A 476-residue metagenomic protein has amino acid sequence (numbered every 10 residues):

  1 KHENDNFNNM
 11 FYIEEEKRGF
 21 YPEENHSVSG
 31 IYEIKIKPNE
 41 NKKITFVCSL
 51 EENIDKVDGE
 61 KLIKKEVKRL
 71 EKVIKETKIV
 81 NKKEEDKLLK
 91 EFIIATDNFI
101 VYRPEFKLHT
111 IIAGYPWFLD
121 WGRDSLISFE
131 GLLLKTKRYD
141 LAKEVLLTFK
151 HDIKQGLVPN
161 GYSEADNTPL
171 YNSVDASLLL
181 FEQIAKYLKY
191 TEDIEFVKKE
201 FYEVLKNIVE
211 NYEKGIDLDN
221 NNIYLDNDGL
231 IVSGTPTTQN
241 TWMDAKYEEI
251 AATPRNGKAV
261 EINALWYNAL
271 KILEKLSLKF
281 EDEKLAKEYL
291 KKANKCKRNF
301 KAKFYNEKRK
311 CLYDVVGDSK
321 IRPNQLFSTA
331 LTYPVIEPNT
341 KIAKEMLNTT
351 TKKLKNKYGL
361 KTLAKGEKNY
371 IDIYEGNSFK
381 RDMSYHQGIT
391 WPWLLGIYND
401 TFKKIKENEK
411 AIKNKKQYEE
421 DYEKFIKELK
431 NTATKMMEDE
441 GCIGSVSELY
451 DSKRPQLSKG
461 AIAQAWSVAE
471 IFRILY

Functional and structural regions predicted by a protein language model:
K1-Y476: Acidic, mature catalytic/reactive cores of soluble proteins
